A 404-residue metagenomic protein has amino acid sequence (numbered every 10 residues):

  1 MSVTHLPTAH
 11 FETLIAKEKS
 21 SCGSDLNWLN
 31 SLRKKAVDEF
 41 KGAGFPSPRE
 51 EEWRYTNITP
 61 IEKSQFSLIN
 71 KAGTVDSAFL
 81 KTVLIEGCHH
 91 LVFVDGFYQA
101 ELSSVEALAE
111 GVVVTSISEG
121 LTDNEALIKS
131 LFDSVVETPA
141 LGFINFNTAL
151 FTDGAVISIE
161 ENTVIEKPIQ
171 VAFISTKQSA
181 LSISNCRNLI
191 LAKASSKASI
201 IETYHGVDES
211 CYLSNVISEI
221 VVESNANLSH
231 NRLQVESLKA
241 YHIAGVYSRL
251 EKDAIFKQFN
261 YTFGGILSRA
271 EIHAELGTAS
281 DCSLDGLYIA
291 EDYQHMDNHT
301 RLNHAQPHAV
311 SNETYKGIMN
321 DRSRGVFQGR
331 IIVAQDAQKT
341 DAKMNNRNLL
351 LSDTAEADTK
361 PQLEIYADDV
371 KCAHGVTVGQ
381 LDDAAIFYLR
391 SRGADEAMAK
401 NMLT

Functional and structural regions predicted by a protein language model:
M1-N145: N-terminal amphipathic, basic helical "cap/leader" segment at the start of enzyme domains
V113, I117, D123-A394: Conserved beta-strand/loop scaffold segments within soluble protein domains that form the structured core and edges
A397: Active-site-proximal cofactor/substrate-binding loop regions of enzyme domains
K400-L403: Catalytic-core signal marking the mid-to-C-terminal active-site face
